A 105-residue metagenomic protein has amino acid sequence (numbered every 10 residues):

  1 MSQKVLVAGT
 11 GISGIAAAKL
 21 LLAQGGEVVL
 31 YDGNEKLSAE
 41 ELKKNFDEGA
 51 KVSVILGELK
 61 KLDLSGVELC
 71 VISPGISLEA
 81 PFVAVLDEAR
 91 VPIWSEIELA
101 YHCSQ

Functional and structural regions predicted by a protein language model:
M1-S95, L99: N-terminal leader/targeting and accessory segments in enzymes
Y101-Q105: Phosphate-binding P-loop
